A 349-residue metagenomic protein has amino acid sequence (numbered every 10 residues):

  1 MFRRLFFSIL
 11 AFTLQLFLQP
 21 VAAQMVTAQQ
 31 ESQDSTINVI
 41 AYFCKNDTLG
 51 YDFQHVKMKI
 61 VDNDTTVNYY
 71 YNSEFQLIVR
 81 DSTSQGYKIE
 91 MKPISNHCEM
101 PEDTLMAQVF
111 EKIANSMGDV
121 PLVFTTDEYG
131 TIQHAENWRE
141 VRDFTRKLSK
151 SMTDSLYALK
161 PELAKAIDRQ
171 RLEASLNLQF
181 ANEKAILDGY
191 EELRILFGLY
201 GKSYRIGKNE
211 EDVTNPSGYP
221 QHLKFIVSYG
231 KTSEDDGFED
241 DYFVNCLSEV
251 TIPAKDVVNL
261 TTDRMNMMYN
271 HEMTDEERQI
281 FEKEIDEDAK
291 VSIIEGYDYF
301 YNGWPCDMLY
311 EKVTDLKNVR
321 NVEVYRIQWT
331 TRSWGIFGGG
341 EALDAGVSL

Functional and structural regions predicted by a protein language model:
M1-S35: Bacterial Sec-dependent N-terminal signal peptides
Q24-L349: Signature of exported/secreted
